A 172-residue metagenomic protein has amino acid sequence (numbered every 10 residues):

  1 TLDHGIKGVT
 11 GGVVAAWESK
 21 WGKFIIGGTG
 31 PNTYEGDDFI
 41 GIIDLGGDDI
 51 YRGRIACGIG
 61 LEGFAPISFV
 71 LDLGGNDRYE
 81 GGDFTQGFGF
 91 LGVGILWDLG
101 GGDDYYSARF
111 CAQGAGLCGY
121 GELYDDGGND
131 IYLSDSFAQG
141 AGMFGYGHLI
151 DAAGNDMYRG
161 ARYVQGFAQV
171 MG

Functional and structural regions predicted by a protein language model:
T1-G28: Terminal non-domain segments
L2-G5, V9, D104-Y105, V164-G172: Proteins with a high burden of low-complexity, intrinsically disordered sequence enriched in S/T/G/P/A and R, requiring
G12-V14, G22, G30, F39 (+9 more regions): Short, flexible coil/linker segments at or flanking structured domains
A16-W17, Q113-G116, Q139-G142, A153-G154 (+1 more regions): Intrinsic disorder/low-complexity segments
G22-I26, F39-L45, E62-L73, F90-G100 (+3 more regions): Well-ordered beta-strand segments characteristic of repetitive beta-sheet solenoids
G30-N32, G47-Y51, C57-G58, G75-E80 (+7 more regions): Extracellular beta-strand scaffolds
